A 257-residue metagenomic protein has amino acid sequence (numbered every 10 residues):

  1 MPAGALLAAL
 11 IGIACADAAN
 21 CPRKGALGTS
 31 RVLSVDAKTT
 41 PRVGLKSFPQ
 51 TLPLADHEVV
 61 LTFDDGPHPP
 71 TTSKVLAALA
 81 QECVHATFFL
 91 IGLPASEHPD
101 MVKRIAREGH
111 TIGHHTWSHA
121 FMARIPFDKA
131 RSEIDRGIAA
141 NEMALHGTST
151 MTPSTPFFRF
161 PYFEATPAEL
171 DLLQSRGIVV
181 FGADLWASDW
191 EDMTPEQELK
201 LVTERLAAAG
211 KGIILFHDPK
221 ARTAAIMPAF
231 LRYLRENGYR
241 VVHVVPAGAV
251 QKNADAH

Functional and structural regions predicted by a protein language model:
P2-G12: Bacterial N-terminal signal peptides
L10-P22: Bacterial Sec-dependent signal peptides at the C-terminal "C-region" and cleavage site
L27-K129, E133-H146, P153-T155, K220 (+3 more regions): Active-site beta->alpha N-cap acidic-glycine motif
T71, A120-G147, E164-G210, T223-I226: Alpha-helical scaffold elements lining the catalytic groove of polysaccharide deacetylases
F158, P246-H257: A short, charged, Gly/Pro-tolerant segment at domain boundaries
